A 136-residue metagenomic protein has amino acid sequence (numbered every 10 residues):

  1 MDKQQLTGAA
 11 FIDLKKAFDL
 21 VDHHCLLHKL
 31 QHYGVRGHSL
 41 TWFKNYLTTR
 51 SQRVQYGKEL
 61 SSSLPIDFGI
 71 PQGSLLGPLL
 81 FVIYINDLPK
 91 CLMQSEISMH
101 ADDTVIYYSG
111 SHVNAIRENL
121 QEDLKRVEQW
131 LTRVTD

Functional and structural regions predicted by a protein language model:
M1-D136: Nucleotidyl polymerases of mobile genetic elements and RNA viruses
